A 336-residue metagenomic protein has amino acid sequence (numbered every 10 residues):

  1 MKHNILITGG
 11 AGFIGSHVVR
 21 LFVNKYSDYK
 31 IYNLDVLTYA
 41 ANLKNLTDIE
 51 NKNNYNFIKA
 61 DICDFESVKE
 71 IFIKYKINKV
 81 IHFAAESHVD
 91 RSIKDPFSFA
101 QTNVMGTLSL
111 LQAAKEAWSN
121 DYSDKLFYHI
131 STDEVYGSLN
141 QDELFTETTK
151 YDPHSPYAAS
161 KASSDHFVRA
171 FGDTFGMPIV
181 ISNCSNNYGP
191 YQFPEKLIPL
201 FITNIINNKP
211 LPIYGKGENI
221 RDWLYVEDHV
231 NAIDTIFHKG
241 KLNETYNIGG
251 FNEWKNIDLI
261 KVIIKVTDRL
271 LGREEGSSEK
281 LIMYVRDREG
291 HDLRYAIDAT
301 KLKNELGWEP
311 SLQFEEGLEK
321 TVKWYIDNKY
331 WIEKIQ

Functional and structural regions predicted by a protein language model:
M1-N187, E227, F237, N256 (+3 more regions): N-terminal Rossmann-like NAD(P)+-binding domain of SDR-like oxidoreductases, especially those catalyzing
K2-L6, V18, I31, A60-C63 (+2 more regions): C-terminal substrate-binding subdomain of Rossmann-fold SDR/epimerase-dehydratase oxidoreductases
T38, F193, L197, K255: Short acidic-hydrophobic sequence patches enriched in Asp/Glu that either
Y39, P190, G250: Short, conserved catalytic or interaction motifs in soluble domains
K44, N140, Q192, L224 (+1 more regions): Short, well-ordered secondary-structure micro-motifs
S119-N120, Y128, G137-Q141, G176 (+3 more regions): Proline-centered turn/helix-capping motifs that create local helix->coil transitions or kinks
D152-P156, F193, R221: Conserved acidic
